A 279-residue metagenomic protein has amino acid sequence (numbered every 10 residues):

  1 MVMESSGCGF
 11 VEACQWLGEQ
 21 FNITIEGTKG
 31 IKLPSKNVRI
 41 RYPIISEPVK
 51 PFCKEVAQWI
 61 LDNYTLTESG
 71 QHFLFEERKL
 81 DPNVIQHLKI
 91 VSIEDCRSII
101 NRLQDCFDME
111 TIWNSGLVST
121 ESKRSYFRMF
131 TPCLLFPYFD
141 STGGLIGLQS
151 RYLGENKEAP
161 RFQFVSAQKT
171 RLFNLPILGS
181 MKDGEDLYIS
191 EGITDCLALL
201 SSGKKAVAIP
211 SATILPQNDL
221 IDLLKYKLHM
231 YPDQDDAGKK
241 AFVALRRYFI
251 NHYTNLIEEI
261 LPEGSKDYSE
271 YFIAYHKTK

Functional and structural regions predicted by a protein language model:
M1-S119, D235-R247: Non-catalytic accessory segments of DNA primases and related replication-initiation nucleases
M1-V2, L74, G143, L199 (+2 more regions): Residue-level preference for non-acidic, small/hydrophobic
V2, I189, Y226-A237, I260: Acidic beta-strand-to-loop metal/phosphate-binding motif
R41-Y42, F52, D95-K227, A241-F242: Phosphate-handling DNA/RNA-contact segment within nucleic-acid enzymes
L80, K204, Y253-T254: Short phosphate-binding/catalytic loops that engage adenosine nucleotides
P210-L215, D233-D236, L261-E263: Short, acidic/turn-prone active-site loops that include or flank metal/cofactor- and phosphate-binding residues
R247-E258: Structural alpha-beta junctions
L261-K279: C-terminal functional segments of enzyme domains
